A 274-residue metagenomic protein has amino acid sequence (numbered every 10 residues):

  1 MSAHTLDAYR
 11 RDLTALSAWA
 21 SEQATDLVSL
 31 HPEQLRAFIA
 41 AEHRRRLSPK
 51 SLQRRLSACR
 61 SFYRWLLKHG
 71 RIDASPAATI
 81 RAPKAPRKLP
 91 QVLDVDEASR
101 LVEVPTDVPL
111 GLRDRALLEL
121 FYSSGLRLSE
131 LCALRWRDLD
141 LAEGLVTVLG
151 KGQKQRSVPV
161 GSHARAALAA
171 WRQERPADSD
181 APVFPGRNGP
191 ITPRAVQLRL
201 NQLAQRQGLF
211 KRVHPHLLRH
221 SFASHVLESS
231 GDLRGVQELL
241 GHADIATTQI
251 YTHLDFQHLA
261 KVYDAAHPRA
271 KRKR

Functional and structural regions predicted by a protein language model:
M1-R274: Conserved catalytic core of the tyrosine transesterase superfamily
